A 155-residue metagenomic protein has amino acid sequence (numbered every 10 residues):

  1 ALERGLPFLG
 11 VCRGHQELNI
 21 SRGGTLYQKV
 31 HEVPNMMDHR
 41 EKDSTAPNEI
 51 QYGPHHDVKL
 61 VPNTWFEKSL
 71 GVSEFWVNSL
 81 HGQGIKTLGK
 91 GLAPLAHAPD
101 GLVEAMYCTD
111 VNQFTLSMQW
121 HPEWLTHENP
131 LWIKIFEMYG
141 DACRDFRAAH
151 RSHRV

Functional and structural regions predicted by a protein language model:
A1-L6, H31-V155: Amide-donor transfer/coupling interface in amidating biosynthetic enzymes
A1-T25, H121: Catalytic nucleophile loop
L26-V30: Short hydrophobic/aromatic-enriched beta-strand-loop microsegments
